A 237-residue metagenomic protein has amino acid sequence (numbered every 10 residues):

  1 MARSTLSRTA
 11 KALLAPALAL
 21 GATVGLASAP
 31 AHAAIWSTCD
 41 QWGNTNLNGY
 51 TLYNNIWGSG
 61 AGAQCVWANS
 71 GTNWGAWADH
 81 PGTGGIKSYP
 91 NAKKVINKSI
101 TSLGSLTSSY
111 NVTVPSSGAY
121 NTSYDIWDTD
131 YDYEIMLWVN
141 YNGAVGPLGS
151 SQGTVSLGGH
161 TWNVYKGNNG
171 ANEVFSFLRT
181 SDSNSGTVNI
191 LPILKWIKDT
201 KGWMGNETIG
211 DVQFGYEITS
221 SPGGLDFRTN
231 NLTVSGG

Functional and structural regions predicted by a protein language model:
M1-A33: Secretory targeting and sorting signals
A34-Q41, N97, L148-H160, S235-G237: Structured catalytic/translocation cores of nucleotide/phosphate-coupled proteins
A34-W77, T83, G236-G237: N-terminal segment immediately downstream of the Sec signal-peptide cleavage site in secreted/extracellular proteins
T72-A76, G104-Y110, Y124, I209-I218: Short, hydrophobic/proline-enriched secondary-structure or compact coil segments at domain edges
G84-S156: Extracellular-facing segments of soluble proteins and assemblies that are Gly/Ser/Thr-biased and enriched in aromatics
G85-I100, E173-G205: Beta-sandwich interaction modules
T129-L191: Short helix-loop boundary/capping segments
N184-G237: Long, compositionally biased interface segments
